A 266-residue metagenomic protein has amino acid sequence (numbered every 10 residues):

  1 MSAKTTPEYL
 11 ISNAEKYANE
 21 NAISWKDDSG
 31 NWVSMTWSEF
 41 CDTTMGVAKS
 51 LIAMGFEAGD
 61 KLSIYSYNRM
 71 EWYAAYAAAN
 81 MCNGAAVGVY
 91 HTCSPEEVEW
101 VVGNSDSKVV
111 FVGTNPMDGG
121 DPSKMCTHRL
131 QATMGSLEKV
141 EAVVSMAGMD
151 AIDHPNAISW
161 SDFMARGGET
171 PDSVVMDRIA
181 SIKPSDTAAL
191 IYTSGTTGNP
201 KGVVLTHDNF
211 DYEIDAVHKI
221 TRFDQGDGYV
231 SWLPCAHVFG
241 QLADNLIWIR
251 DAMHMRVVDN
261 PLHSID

Functional and structural regions predicted by a protein language model:
S2-S24: A short N-terminal helical cap/helix-turn-helix that marks the beginning of AMP-binding/adenylate-forming
N19, I23-A77, S94-E99, S159-G168 (+1 more regions): Conserved AMP-binding/adenylate-forming core of the ANL superfamily
N19-N21, I158-S161, G168-Y192, N199 (+1 more regions): Conserved pre-ATP/AMP-binding loop-to-beta segment of ANL
S34-S38, A180-S181, A188-Y212: Conserved AMP-binding A3 loop
K49, D60-K61, Y67-P95, G103-V109 (+2 more regions): A short helix-loop-beta submotif of the ANL/AMP-binding
L62, A79, V110, T187 (+3 more regions): Conserved S/T- and glycine-rich ATP-binding loop of Class I adenylate-forming
M81-A165: Structural core segment of the AMP-binding/adenylate-forming
D211-G228, L233-D266: Conserved AMP-binding/adenylation subdomain of ANL enzymes
